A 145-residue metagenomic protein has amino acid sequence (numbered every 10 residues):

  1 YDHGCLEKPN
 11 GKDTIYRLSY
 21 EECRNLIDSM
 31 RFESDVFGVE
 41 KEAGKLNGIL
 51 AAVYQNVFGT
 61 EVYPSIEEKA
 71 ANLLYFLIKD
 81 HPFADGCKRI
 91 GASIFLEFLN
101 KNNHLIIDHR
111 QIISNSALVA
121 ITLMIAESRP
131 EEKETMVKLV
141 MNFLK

Functional and structural regions predicted by a protein language model:
Y1-K145: FIC/Doc superfamily catalytic core
